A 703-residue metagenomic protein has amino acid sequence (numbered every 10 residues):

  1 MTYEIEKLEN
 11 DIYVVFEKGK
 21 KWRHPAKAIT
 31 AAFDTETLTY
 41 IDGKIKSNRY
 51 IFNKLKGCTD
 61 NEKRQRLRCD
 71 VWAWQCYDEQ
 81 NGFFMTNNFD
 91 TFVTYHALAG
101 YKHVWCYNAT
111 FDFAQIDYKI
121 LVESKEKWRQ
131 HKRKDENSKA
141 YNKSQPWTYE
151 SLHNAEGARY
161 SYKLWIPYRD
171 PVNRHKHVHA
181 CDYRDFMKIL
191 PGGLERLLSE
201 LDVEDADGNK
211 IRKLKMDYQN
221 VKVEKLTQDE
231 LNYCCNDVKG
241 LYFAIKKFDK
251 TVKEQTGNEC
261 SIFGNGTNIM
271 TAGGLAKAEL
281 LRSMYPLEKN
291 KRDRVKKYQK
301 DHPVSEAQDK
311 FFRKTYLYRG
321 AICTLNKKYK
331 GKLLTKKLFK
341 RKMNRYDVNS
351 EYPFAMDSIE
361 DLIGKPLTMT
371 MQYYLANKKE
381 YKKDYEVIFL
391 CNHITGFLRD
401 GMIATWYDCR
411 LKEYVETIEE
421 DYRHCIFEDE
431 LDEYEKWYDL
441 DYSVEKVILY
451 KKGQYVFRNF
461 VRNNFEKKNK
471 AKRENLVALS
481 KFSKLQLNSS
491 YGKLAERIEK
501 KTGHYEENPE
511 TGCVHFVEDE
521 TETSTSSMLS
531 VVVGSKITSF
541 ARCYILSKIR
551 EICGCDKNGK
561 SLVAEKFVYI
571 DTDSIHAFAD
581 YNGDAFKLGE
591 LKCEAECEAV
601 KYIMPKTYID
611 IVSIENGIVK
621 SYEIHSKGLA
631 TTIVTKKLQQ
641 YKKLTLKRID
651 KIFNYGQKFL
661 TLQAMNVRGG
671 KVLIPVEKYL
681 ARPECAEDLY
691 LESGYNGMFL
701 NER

Functional and structural regions predicted by a protein language model:
T2-E9, V15, R23-A26, I41 (+1 more regions): Conserved acidic
A26, A32-T39: Catalytic phosphate/metal-binding cores of nucleic-acid and nucleotide-processing enzymes, i.e., regions that mediate
K44-C58: Short, polar loop/linker segments at the starts of domains and inter-domain junctions
